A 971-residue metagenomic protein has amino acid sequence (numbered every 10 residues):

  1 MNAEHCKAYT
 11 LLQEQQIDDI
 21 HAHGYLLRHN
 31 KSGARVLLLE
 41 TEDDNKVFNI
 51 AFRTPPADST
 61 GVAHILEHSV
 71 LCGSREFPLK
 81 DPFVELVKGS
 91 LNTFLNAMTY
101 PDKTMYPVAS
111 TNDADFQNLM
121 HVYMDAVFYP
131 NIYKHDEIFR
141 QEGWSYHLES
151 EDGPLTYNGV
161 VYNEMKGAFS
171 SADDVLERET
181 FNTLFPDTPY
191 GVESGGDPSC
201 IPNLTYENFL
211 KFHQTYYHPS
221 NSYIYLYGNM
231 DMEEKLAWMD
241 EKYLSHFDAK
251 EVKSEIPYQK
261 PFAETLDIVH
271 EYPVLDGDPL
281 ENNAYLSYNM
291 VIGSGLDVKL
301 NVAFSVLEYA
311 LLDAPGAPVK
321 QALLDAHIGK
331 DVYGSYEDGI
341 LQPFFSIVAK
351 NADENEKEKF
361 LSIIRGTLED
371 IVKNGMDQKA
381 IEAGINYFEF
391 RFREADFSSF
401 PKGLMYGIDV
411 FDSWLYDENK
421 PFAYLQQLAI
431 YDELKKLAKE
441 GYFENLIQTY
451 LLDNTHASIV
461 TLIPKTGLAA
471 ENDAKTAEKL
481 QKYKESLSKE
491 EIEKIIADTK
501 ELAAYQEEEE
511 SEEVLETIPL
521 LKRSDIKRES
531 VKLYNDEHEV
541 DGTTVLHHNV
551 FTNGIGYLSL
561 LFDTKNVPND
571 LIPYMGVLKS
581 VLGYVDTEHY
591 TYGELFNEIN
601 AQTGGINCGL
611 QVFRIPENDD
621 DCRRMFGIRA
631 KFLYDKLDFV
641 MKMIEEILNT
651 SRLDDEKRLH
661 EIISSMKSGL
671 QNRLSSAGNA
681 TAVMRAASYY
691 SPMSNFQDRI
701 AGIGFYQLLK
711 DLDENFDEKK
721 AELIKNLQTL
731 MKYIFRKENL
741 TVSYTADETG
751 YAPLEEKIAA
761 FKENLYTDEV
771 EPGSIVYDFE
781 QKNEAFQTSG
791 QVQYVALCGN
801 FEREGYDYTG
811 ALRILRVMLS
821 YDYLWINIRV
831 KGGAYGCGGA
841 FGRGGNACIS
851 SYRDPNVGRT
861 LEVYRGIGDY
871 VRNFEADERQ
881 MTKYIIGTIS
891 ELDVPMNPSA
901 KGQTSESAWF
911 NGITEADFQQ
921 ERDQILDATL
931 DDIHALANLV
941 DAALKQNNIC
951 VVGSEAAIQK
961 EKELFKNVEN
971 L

Functional and structural regions predicted by a protein language model:
M1-V47: Non-catalytic terminal extensions that flank enzyme cores
E40-E42, N49-A51, Y162, K166-S170 (+8 more regions): His/Glu-based metal-binding/catalytic segments typifying zinc-dependent metallopeptidases
N45-P55, D81-Y129, D136-H147, D174-S199 (+11 more regions): M16 family metallopeptidases and their MPP-like homologs
V62, L66-V70, L578: Active-site His/Glu-centered metal-binding helix of metallohydrolases
L148-N221, Y225-Y243, F247-L275, L280-N282 (+1 more regions): Hydrophobic, small-residue-rich alpha-helical packing segments that form membrane-like cores
N158, L210-K242, G702, L723-I758: Non-catalytic, conformational "gating/processing" segments within enzyme and secreted inhibitor domains
K211, Y223, M232-E251, N374 (+2 more regions): Extended, regular secondary-structure scaffolds
L446, N454, K710-I724, Q728-I734: Aromatic-residue-lined binding/catalytic grooves and analogous aromatic/hydrophobic interfacial grooves in multimeric
